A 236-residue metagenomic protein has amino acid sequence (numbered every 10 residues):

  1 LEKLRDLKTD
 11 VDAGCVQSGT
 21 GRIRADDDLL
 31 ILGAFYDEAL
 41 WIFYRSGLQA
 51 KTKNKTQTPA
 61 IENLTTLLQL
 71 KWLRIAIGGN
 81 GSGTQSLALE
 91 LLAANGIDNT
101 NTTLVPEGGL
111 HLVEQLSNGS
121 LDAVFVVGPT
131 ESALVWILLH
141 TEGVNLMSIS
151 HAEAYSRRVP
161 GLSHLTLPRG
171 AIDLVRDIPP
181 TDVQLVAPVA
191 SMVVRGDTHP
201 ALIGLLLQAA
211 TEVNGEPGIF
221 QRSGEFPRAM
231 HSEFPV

Functional and structural regions predicted by a protein language model:
L1, A39-E114, N118: Bilobed "Venus flytrap"/periplasmic-binding protein-like clamshell domains and structurally analogous long
L1-D28, V113-Q115, S132-I137: Pocket-flanking alpha-helical
E2-K3, L29, T56, W72-G81 (+3 more regions): Second-shell loop/turn segments in exported
R5-V16, L73-R74, N118-V126, T141-V144: Alpha-to-beta junction loops
K8-D10, V16-G21, F35-D37, R45-Q49 (+5 more regions): Solvent-exposed coil/turn segments that connect beta secondary-structure elements in extracytoplasmic/periplasmic
D26-F35, V175-V183: A structural signal for short loop-to-beta-strand junctions that line the ligand-binding cleft of periplasmic/secreted
A50, L87, A93, I97-A187 (+1 more regions): Pocket-lining segment of extracytoplasmic ligand-binding domains
L174-V236: Segments of small-molecule ligand-sensing domains
